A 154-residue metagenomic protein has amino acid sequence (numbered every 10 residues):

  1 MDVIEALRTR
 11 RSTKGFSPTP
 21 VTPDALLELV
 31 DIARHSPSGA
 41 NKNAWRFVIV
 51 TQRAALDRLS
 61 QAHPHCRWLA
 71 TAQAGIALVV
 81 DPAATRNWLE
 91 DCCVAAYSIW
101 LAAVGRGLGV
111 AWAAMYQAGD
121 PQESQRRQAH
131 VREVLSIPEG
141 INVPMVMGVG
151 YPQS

Functional and structural regions predicted by a protein language model:
M1-S154: Acidic, surface-exposed loops and disordered segments
